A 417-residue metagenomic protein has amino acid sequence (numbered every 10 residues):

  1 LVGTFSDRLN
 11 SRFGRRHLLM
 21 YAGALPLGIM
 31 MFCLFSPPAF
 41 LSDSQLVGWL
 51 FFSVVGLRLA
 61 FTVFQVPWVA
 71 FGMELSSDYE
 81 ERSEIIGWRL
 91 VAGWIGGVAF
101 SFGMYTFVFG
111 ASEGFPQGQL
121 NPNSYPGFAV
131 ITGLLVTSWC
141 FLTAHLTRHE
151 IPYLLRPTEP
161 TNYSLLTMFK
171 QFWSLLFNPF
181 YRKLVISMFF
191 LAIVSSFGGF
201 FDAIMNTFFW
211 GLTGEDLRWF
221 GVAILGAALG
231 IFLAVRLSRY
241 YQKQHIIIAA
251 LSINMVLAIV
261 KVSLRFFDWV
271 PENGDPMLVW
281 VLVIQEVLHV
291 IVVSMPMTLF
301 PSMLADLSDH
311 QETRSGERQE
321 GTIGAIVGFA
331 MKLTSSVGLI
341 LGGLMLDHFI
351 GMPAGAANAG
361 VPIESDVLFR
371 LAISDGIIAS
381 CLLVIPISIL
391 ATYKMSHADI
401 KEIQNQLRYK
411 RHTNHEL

Functional and structural regions predicted by a protein language model:
L1-L417: Membrane-embedded alpha-helical bundles of multi-pass transporters/translocases, especially carrier/permease families
